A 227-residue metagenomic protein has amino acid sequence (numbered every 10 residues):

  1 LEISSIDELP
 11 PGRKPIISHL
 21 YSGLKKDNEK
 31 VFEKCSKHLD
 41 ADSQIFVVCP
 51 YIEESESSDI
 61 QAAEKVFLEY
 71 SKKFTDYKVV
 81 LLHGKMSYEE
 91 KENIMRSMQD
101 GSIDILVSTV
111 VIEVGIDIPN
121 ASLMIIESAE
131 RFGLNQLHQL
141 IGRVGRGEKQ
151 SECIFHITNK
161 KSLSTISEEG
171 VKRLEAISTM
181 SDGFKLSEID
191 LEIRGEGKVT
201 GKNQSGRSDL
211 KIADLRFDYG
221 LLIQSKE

Functional and structural regions predicted by a protein language model:
L1-R13: A short helix-turn-beta junction within AAA+ P-loop NTPase domains corresponding to the substrate/partner-engaging
S4, I16, I45: A broad, low-specificity signal marking well-ordered, structured residues that form hydrophobic/aromatic
K14-P15, E54-E56: A short acidic, helix-capping loop that chelates divalent metal ions and anchors anionic groups
I17, Y21, D27-S43, A62-E227: C-terminal helicase module of SF1/SF2 nucleic-acid helicases/translocases
S22, E53-E54: Structural beta->alpha junctions
F46-P50: C-terminal helical "lid" of AAA+/P-loop NTPase domains
Y51-E53, Q61: Conserved core positions of repeat-based scaffolds
